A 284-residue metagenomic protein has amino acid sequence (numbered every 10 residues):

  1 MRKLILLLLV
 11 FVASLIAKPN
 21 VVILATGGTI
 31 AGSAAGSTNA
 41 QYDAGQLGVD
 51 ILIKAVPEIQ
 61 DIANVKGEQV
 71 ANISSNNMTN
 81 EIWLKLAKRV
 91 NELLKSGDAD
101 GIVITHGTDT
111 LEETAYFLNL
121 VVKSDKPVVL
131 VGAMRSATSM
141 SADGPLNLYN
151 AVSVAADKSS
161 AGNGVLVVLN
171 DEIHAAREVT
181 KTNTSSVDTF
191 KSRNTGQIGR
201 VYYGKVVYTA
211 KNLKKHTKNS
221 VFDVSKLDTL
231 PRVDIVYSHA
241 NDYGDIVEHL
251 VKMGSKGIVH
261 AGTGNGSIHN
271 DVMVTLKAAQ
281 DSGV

Functional and structural regions predicted by a protein language model:
L4-A13: Sec-dependent N-terminal signal peptides
K18, L24, G48, A55-V56 (+1 more regions): Accessory alpha-helical/coil subdomains and C-terminal extensions that flank or cap enzyme catalytic cores
K18-E92, V274: ATP/NTP phosphate-donor binding region
S37-Q46, T110, Y116-V129, G144-N150 (+1 more regions): A glycine- and small-aliphatic-rich helix-loop capping segment at beta-alpha/alpha-beta transitions that lines
S96-L111, M253-N265: Short acidic, glycine-rich surface-loop motifs adjacent to enzyme active sites
I104-K126, I268-K277: Short Gly/Thr/Asp-enriched flexible loops that form oxyanion-binding sites at enzyme active sites
V131-Y203: Internal gly/pro-rich beta-alpha loop/helix module that stabilizes soluble enzyme cofactors or their anionic handles
V259, N265-V284: CN hydrolase (nitrilase-like) catalytic-core segments centered on the catalytic cysteine and neighboring Lys/Glu
